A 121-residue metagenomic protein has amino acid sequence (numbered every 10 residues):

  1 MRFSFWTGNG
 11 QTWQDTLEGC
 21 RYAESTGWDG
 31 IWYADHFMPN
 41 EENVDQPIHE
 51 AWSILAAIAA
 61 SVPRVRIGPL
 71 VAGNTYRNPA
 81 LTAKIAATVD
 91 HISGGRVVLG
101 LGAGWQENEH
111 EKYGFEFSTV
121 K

Functional and structural regions predicted by a protein language model:
M1-S61, E116: N-terminal beta1-alpha1-beta2 module of alpha/beta enzyme domains
R2-Q14, T75-K121: Flexible, glycine-rich active-site loops centered on histidine and acidic residues that chelate a metal or position
W28, V65, G95: Short glycine/serine/threonine/alanine-rich loop segments
W32, R66, V98-G100: Conserved beta-strand positions in the central sheet of alpha/beta enzyme cores
D35, P69-V71, L101-W105: Glycine-rich, histidine-containing beta strand-loop boundary motifs that form or position
N43-D45, A72-R77: Glycine-rich "substrate-gating" loop/helix at the edge of Rossmann-like oxidoreductase active sites
V62-L70: Conserved catalytic cysteine-centered active-site region of acyl-thioester-dependent Claisen-condensing enzymes
